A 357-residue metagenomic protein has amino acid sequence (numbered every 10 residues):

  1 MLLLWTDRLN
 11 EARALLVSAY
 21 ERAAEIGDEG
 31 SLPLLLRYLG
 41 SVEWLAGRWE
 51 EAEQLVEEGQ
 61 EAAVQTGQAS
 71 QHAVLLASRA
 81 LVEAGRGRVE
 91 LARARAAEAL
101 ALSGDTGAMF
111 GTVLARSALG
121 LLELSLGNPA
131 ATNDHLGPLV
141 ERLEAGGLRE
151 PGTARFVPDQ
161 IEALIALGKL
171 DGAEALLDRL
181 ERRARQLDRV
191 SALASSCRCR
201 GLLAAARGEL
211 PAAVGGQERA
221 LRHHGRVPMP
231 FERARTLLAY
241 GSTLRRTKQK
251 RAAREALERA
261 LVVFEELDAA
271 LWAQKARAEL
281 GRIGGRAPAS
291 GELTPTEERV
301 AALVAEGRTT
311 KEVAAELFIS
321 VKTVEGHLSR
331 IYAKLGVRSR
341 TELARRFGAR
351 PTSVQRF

Functional and structural regions predicted by a protein language model:
M1-A173: Extended non-membrane alpha-helical scaffolds
L4, W44, A84, L124 (+5 more regions): Specific register positions within alpha-helical solenoid repeats of the TPR/Sel1-like families, i.e., one
S31, Q71, G111, G152 (+6 more regions): Structural signature of alpha-solenoid helical repeat junctions
A173-A239, E279-S290, E298: Generic long, charged, amphipathic alpha-helical segments
G215, A278-G281, G285-F357: Helix-turn-helix DNA-binding segment
R251-D268, G281: TPR/TPR-like (Sel1-like) alpha-helical repeat modules
